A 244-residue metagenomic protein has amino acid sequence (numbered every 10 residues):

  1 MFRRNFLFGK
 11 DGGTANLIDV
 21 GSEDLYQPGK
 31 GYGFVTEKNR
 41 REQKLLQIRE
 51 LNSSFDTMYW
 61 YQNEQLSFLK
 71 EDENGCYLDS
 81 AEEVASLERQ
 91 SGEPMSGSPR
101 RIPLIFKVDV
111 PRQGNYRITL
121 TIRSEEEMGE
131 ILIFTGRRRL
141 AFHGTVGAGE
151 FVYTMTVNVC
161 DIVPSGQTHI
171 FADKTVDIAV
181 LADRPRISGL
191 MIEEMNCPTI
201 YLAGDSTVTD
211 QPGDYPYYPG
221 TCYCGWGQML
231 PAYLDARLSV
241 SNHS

Functional and structural regions predicted by a protein language model:
M1-Y32, T36-N39, C197, T207: Extracellular carbohydrate-recognition regions
F6-F8, I178, R184, G189-H243: Serine-esterase "nucleophile elbow" of acetyl-processing enzymes
F34-D109: Surface-exposed, low-complexity/disordered Ser/Thr/Gly/Pro/Asn-rich loops and linkers
P99-R101, P111-Q113, V146-A148, H169-D173 (+2 more regions): Surface-exposed coil/turn segments at beta-strand junctions on protein surfaces, enriched
I105-V108, T121-G144: Short, surface-exposed beta-strand/strand-loop-strand elements in extracellular ectodomains
Q113-R123: A short tyrosine-centered beta-strand micro-motif
A141-S165: Extracellular carbohydrate recognition and processing domains and analogous Trp-centered ligand-binding platforms
V159-A182: Noncatalytic modules at the cell exterior or secretory-pathway interfaces, chiefly beta-strand-rich lectin/adhesion
